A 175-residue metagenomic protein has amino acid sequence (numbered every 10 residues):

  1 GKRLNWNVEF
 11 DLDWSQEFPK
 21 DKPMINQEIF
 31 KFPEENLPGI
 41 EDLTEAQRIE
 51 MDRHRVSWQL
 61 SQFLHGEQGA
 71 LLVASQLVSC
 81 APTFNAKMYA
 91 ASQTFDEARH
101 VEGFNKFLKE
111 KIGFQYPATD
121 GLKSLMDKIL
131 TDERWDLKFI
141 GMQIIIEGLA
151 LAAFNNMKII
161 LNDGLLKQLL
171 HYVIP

Functional and structural regions predicted by a protein language model:
G1, F104, L122-M126: Generic structural signal of hydrophobic/aromatic residues within well-ordered alpha-helices of folded domains
G1-K87, E110-P117, G121, E133 (+1 more regions): Terminal targeting/low-complexity segments that flank the catalytic cores of oxidoreductases
W14-P23, D127-W135, N156-K167: Short, highly charged low-complexity linear segments
F63-L71, Q93-L108, I140-F154, L170-P175: Alpha-helical transition-metal enzyme core signature, strongest for iron centers
L77-M88, K111-I112, F154-Y172: Inter-helical turn/loop segments and adjacent helix faces that build the functional surface of alpha-helical bundle
T83-A86, A90-Q93, E97, D132-D136 (+2 more regions): Short capping loops/turns at secondary-structure boundaries
E110-M126, L130-I159: All-alpha helical catalytic cores of prenyl diphosphate-utilizing isoprenoid enzymes
